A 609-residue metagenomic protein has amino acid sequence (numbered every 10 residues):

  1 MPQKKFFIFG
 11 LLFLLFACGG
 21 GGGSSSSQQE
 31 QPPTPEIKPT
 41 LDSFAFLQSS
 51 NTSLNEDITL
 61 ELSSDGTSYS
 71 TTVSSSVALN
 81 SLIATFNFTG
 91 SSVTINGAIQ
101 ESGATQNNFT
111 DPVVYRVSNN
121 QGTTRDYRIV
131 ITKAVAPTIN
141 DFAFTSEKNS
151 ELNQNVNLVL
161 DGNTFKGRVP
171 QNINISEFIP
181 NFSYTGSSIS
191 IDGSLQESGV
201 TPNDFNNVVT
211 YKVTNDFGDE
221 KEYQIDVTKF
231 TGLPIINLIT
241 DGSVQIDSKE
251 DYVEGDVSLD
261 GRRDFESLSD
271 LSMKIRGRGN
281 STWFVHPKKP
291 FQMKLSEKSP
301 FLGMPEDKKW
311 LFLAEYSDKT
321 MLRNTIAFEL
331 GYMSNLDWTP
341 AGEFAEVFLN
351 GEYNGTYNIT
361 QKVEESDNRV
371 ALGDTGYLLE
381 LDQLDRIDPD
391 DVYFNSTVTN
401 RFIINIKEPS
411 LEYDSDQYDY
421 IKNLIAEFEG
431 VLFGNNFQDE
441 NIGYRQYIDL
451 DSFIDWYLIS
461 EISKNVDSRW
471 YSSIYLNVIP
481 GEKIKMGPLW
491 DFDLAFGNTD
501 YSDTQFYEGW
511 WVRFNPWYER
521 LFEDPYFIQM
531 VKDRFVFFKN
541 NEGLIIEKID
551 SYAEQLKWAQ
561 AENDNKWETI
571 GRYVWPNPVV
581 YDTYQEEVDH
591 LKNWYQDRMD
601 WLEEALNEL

Functional and structural regions predicted by a protein language model:
K4-G10: Sec-dependent signal peptide recognition, specifically the positively charged N-region followed immediately by
L15-A17: C-terminal motif of bacterial Sec signal peptides marking the signal peptidase cleavage site
G23-G232: Beta-rich interaction/scaffold domains
F230-M321, T325-I326: Conserved NTP-binding catalytic cores of kinases and kinase-like/nucleotidyltransferase enzymes across multiple kinase
V244, L271, N280-T282, H286 (+3 more regions): Middle-to-C-terminal accessory/interaction subdomains
K249-E250, G303-E306, R323-T325, Y357-I359 (+4 more regions): Short, solvent-exposed loop/turn and secondary-structure capping segments
K294-P300, A314-Y316, L336-P340, E352-L458: Internal "kinase-insert"/substrate-recognition segments embedded within catalytic cores of ATP-dependent enzymes
E315-N350: A conserved helix-loop-beta module that forms one wall/lid of the active-site cleft in ATP-utilizing catalytic domains
